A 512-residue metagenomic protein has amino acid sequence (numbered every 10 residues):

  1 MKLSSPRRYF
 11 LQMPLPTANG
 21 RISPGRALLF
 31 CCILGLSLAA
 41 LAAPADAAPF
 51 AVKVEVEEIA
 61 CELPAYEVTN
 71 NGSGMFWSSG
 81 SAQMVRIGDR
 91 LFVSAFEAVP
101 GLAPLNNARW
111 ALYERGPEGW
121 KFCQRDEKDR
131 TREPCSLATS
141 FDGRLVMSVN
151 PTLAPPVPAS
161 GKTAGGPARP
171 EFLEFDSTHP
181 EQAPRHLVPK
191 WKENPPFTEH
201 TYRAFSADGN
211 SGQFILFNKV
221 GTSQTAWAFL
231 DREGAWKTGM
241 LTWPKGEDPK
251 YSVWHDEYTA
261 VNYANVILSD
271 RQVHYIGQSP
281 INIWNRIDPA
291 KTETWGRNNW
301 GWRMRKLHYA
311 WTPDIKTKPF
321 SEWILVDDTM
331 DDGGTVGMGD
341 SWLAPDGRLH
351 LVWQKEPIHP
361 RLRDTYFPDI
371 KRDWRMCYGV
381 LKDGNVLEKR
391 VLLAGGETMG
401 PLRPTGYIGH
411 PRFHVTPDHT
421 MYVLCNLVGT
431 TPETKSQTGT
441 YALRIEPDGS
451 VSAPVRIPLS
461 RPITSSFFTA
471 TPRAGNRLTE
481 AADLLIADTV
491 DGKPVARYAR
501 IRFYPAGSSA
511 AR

Functional and structural regions predicted by a protein language model:
M1-P24: N-terminal secretory signal peptides that target proteins for export/translocation
P6-R7, G25, A39, W323: Serine/proline-rich low-complexity intrinsically disordered segments, especially terminal tails, linkers
T17, R26, L41, K53-E55: Detector for intrinsically disordered, low-structure N-terminal pre-sequences
T17-G20, P44, S206: Intrinsically disordered, low-complexity peptide-like regions
N19, L28-F30, V423: Secreted/extracellular small peptides and ectodomain modules produced from precursors
A27-A40: Bacterial N-terminal signal peptides
A40-P49: Boundary at the C-terminal end of the N-terminal hydrophobic targeting segment
A48-R512: Extracellular, repeat-based ectodomains that mediate carbohydrate processing or recognition
